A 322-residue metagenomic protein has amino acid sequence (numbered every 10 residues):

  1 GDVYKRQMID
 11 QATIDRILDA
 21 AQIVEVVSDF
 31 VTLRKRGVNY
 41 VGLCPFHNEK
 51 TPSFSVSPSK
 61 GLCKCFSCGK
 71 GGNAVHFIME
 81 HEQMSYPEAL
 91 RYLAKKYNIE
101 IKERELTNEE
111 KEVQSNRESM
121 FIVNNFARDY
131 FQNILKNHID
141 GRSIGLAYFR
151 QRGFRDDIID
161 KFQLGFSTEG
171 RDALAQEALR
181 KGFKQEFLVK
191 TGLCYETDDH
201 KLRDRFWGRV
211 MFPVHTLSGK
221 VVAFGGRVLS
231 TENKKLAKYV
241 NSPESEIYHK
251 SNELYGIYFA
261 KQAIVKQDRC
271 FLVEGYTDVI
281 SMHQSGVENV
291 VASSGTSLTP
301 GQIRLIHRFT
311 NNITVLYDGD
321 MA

Functional and structural regions predicted by a protein language model:
G1-D2: Positively charged, low-complexity/disordered segments
K5-K111: N-terminal structured subdomain of primase-like DNA metabolism proteins
I9, A21, R36, E112-I122 (+2 more regions): Phosphate-handling DNA/RNA-contact segment within nucleic-acid enzymes
G61-L62, K95-I99, T107, L146-Q151 (+1 more regions): Short, conserved phosphate-binding/catalytic loop or strand-edge motifs used in phosphoryl-/nucleotidyl-transfer
K111, S115-D160: Non-catalytic interaction/clamp surfaces of large macromolecular machines
D318-A322: Phosphate/diphosphate-binding loops
